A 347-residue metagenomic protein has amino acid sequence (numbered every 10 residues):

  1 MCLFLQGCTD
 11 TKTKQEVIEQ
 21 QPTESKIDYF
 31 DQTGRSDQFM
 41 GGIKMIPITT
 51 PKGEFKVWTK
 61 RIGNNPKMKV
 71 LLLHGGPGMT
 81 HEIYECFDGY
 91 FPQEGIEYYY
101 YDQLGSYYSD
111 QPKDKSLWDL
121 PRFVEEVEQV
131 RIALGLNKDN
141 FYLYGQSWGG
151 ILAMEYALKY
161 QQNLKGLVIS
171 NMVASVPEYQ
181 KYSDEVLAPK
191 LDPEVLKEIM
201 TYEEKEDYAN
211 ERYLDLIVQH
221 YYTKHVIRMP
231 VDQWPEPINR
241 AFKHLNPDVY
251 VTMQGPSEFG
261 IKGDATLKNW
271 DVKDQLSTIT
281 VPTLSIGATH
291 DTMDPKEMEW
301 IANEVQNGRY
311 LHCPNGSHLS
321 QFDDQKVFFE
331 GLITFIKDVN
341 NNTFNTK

Functional and structural regions predicted by a protein language model:
K52-Q111: Conserved HGGG/HGGXW glycine-rich cap/lid loop of the alpha/beta-hydrolase fold
Q103-Y144, W148: Active-site loop/oxyanion-hole signature of alpha/beta-hydrolase fold enzymes
D139-Y182: Conserved hydrolase catalytic core segment
L167-Y208: Flexible "cap/lid" loop of the alpha/beta hydrolase fold
E194-D274, V281: Alpha/beta-hydrolase
I279, S285-G287: Short beta-strand/loop motif that positions the catalytic acidic residue of the alpha/beta-hydrolase fold
T292-E297: Conserved alpha/beta-hydrolase "acid-adjacent" motif
N307-K347: Catalytic active-site module of serine/aspartate enzymes centered on a nucleophile-bearing elbow/loop
